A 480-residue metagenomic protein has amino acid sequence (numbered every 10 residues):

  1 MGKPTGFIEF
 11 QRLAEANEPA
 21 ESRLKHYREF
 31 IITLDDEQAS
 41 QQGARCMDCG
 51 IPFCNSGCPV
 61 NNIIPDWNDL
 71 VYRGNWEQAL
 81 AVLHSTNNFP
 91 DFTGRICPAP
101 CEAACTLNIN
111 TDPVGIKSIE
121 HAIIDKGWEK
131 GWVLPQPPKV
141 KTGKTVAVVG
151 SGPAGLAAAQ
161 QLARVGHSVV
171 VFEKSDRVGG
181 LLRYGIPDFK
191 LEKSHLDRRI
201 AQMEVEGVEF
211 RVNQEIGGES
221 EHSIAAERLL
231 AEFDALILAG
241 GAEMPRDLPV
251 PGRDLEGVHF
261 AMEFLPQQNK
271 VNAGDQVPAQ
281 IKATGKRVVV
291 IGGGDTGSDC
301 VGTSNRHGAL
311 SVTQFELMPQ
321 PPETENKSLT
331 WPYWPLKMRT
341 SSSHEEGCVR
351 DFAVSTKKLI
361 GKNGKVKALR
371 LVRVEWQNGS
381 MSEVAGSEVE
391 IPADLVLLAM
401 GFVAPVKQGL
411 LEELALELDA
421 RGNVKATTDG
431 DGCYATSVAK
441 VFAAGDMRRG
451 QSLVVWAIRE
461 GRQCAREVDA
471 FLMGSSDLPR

Functional and structural regions predicted by a protein language model:
R23-Q41, I63-R95, A99, N110-V140 (+1 more regions): Ferredoxin-type iron-sulfur electron-transfer modules in oxidoreductases and energy-metabolism complexes
L80-N87, P100, I119, L182-D234 (+2 more regions): N-terminal Rossmann-like dinucleotide/flavin-binding domain of flavoprotein oxidoreductases that bind FAD/FMN
I123-V140, R198-N213, P245-H307, D419-A435: Glycine-rich dinucleotide-binding loop and its adjacent helix/turn
V140-K141, T145-V149, D197-V250, K357-E375 (+2 more regions): Feature captures the FAD/FMN-dependent oxidoreductase FAD-binding
T145-V170, T296-R306: N-terminal Rossmann-like FAD-binding beta1-loop-alpha1 element of flavoenzymes
H167-R183, V312-P322: Glycine-rich FAD pyrophosphate-binding loop
D254-G285, Q377-Q451: FAD-site-proximal beta/loop scaffold in flavoenzymes
G297-G302, H307, V438, M447-L478: A conserved FAD-binding loop/helix module that cradles the flavin
